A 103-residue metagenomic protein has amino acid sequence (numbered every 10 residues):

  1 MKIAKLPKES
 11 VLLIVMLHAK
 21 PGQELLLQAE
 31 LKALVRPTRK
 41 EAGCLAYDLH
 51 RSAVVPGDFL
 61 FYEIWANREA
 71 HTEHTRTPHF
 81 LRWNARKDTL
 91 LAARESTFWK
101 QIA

Functional and structural regions predicted by a protein language model:
M1-L12, M16-E24, Q28, W65-N67 (+1 more regions): N-proximal accessory regions
M1-V11, L49-V55, N84-A103: Glycine-rich beta-strand-turn "strand-cap" elements at beta-sheet edges
V11-H18, D48-T75: Short, well-ordered beta-strand segments in beta-rich or mixed alpha/beta enzyme and ligand-binding folds
Q23-A46, H79-W83: Short amphipathic alpha-helical segments
E30, H50, H74-T77, R86: Residue-level signal for well-ordered alpha-helical positions
V35-L60, W99: Short, glycine- and small/hydrophobic-rich beta-strand elements in well-ordered beta-sheets
L60, P78-F80, L91: Long, charge-enriched, surface-exposed interaction segments in small proteins/subunits
